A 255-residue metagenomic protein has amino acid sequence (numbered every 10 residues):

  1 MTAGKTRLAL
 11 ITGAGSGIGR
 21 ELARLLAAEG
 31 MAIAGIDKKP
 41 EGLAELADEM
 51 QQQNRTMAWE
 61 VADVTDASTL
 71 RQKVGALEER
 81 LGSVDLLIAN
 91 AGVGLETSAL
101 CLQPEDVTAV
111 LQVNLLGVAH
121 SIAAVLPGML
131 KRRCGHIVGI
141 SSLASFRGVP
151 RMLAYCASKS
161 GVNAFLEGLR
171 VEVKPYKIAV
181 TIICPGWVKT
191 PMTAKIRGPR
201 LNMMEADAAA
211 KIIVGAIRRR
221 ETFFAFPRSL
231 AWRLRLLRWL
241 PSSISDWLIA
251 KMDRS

Functional and structural regions predicted by a protein language model:
G15-S16: Conserved glycine-rich cofactor-binding loop
M31-E45: Conserved glycine-rich Rossmann-like NAD(P)H-binding loop of the short-chain dehydrogenase/reductase
E41, V61-Q72, P104: The beta1-alpha1 cofactor-binding region of Rossmann-like NAD(H)/NADP(H)-dependent oxidoreductases
S98-A99, Q103-L111: Substrate-binding pocket helix/loop in short-chain dehydrogenase/reductase
I122, S158: Active-site helix of classical SDR
S142: Residue(s) in the substrate-gating loop at a strand-loop-helix junction that position the organic substrate next
I182, G198-R233: C-terminal helical subdomain
